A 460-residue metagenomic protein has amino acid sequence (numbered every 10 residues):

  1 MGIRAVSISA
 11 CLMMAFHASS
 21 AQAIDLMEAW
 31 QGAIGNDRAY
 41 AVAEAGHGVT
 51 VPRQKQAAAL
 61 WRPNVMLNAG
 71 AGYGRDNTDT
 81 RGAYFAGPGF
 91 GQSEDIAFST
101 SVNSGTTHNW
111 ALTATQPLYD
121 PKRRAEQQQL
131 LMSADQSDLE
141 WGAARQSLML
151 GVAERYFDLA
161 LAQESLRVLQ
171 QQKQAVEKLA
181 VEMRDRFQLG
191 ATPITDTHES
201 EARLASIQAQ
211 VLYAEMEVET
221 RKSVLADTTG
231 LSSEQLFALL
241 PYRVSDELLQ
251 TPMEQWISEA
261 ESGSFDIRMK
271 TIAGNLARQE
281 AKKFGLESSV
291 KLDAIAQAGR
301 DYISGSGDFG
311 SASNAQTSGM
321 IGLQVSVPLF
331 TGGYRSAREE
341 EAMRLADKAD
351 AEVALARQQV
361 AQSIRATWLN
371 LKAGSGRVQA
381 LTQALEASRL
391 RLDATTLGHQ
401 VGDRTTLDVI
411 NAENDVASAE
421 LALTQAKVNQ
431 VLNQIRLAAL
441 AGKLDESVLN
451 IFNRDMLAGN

Functional and structural regions predicted by a protein language model:
M1-S9: Bacterial N-terminal signal peptides that target proteins for export
A15-A18: N-terminal signal peptide c-region/cleavage motif recognized by signal peptidases
A21-G70, D76-N77, Q116-P117, L131 (+7 more regions): Bacterial Sec-pathway N-terminal export signals of envelope proteins
I24, R145-E259, N370, G374 (+4 more regions): Periplasmic alpha-helical coiled-coil/stalk elements that build and connect Gram-negative outer-membrane
Q31-A41, G48-P63, S99-S104, A111-Q129 (+9 more regions): A glycine-/polar-enriched beta->alpha junction
V42-A57, A144, L148-R167, K178 (+5 more regions): Amphipathic alpha-helical coiled-coil segments
N68-L112, P241-Q250, K282, I295-T331 (+2 more regions): Small/polar, glycine/serine/threonine/aspartate-rich low-complexity segments that form flexible
R75, A422-N460: Acidic, low-complexity, intrinsically disordered peripheral segments
